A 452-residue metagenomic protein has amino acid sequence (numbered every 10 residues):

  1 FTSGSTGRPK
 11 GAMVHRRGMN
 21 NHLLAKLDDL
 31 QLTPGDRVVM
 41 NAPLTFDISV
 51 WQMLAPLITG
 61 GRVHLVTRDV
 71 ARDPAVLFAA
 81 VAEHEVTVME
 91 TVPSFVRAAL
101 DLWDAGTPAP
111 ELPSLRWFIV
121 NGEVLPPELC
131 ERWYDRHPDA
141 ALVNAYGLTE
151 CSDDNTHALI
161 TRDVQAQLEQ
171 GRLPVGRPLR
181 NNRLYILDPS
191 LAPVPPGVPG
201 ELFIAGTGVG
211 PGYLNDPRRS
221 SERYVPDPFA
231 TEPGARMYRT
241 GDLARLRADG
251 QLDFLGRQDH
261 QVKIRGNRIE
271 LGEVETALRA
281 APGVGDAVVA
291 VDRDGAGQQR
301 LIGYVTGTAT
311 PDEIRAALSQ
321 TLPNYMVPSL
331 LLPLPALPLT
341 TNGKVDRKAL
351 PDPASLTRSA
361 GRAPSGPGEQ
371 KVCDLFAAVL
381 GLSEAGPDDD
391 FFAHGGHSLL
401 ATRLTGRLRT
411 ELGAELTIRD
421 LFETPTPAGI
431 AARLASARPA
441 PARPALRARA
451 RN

Functional and structural regions predicted by a protein language model:
F1-G7, S319, G406, T410: Residue-level detection of the helix-turn-helix DNA-binding "recognition helix"
F1-P196, E201-G210, E232-Y238, Q261-V262 (+2 more regions): Motif- and composition-driven signal specific to adenylation
S3, M19, A141-N144, T156-S365 (+6 more regions): AMP-dependent adenylate-forming
L24, R97, E131, T276 (+4 more regions): Active-site phosphate/pyrophosphate- and oxyanion-stabilizing loops and adjacent acidic/basic residues in soluble
D47, E150-C151, G295-Q299, T424: Short acidic/glycine-enriched loop/turn segments that link adjacent beta-strands
I269-E273, Q370, D374, D389-L412 (+2 more regions): Phosphopantetheine-attachment site and its flanking helix in carrier
R443-N452: A hydrolase-biased, glycine/serine/histidine/acidic-enriched motif that marks catalytic-domain neighborhoods in diverse
